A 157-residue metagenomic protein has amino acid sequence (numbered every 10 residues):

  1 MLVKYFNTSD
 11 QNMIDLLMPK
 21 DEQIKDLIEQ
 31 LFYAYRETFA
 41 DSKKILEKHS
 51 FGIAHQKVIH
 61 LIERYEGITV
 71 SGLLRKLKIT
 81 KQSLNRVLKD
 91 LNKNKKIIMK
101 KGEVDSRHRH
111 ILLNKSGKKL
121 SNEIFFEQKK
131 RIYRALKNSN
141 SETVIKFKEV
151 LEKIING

Functional and structural regions predicted by a protein language model:
M1-H49, K96: N-terminal leader segment of winged-helix/HTH proteins
F32, H60-R64, F125: Short, locally clustered residues in the helix-turn-helix/winged-helix DNA-binding domain
F39, K89-K148: Charged, amphipathic alpha-helical coiled-coil/dimerization segments
A40-T80: N-terminal helix-turn-helix DNA-binding core of bacterial DNA-binding proteins
V70-S71, Q82, K89, R109: Residues within helix-turn-helix
I145-G157: Exposed, interaction-prone assembly regions rather than primary DNA-binding/catalytic cores
